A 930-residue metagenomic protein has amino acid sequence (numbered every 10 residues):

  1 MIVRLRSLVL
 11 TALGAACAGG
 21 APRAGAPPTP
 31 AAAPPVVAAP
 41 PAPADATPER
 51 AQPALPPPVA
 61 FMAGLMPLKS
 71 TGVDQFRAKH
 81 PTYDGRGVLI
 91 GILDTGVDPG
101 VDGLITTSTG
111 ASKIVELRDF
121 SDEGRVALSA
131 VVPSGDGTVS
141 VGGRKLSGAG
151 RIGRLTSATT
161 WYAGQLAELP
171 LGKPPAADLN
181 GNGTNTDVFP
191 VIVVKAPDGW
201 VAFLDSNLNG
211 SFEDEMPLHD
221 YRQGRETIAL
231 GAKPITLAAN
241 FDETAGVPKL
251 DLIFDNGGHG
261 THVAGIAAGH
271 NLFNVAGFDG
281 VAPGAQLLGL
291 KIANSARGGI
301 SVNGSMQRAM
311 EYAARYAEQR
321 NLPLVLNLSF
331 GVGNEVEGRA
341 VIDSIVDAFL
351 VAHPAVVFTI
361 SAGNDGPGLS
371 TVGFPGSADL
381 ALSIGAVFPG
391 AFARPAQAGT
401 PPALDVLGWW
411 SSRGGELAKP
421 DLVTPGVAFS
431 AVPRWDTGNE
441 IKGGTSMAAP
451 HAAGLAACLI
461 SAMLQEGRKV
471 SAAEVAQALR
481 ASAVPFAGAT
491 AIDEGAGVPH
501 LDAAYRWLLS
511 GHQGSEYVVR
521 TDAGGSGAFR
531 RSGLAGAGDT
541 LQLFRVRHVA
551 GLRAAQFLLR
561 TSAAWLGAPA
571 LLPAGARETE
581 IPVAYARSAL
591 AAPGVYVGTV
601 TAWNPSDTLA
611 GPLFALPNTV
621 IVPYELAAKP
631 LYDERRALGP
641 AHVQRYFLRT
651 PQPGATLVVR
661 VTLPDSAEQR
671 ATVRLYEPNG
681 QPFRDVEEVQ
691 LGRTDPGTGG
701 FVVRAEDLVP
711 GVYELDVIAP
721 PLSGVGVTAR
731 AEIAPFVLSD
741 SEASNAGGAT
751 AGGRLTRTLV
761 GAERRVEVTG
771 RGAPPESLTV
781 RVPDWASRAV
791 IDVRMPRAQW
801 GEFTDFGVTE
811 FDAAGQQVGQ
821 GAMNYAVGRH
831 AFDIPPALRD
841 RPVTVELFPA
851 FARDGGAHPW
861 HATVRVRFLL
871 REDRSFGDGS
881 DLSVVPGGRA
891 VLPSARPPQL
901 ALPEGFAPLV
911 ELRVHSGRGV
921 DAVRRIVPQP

Functional and structural regions predicted by a protein language model:
E49-R50, R77-G172, A176-T236, E243-A245 (+7 more regions): Subtilisin-like serine protease catalytic core
R50, G64-L68, P323-N327, S461-G551 (+2 more regions): C-terminal subdomain of the subtilisin-like protease fold in secreted/lumenal serine endopeptidases
G231-N240, G246, G376-A457, S461: Extracellular S/T/G-rich loop segment that most often corresponds to the catalytic His/Ser-adjacent loop
A264-A267, L288-N294, T371-F374, T424-I492 (+4 more regions): Hydrolase catalytic cores
E516-S532, T540, R547-V583, P630 (+6 more regions): Surface-exposed binding patches on compact interaction domains or structured appendages
G533-A535, L572-A591, Y676-R730, V808-H861 (+1 more regions): Noncatalytic accessory or regulatory domains flanking protease catalytic cores in secreted, cell-surface, and selected
A563, A637-T698, P720, R771-Y825: Acidic, Ser/Thr/Pro-rich low-complexity intrinsically disordered segments
G594-Y596, P612-L616, Q644-Y646, A667-A671 (+10 more regions): Edge beta-strands of jelly-roll/beta-sandwich modules across compartments, strongly enriched in secreted/luminal
